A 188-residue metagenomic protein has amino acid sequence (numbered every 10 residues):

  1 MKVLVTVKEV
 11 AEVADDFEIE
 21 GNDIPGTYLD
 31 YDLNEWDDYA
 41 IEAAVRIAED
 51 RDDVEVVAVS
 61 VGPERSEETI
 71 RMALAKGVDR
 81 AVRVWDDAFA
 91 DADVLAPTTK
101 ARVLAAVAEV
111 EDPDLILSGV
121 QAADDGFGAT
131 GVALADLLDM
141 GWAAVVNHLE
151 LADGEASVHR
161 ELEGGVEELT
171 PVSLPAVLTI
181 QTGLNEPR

Functional and structural regions predicted by a protein language model:
M1-R188: N-terminal glycine-rich FAD/FM-binding segment characteristic of electron-transfer flavoproteins
